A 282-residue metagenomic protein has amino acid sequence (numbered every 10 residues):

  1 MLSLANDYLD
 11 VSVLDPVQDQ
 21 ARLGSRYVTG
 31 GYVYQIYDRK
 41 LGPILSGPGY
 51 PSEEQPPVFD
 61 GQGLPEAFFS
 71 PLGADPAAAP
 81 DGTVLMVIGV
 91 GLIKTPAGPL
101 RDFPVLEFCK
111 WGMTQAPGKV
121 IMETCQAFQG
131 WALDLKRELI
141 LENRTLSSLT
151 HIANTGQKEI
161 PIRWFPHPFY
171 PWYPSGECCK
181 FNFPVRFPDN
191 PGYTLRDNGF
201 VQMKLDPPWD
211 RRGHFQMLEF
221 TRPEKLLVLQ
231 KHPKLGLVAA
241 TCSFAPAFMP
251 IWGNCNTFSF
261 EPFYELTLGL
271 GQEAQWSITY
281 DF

Functional and structural regions predicted by a protein language model:
M1-T145, K158-P161, Y170-F282: Surface-exposed acidic/polar loop and edge beta-strand patches at domain peripheries
F165-P166: A short beta-loop-beta micro-motif enriched in histidine and acidic residues
